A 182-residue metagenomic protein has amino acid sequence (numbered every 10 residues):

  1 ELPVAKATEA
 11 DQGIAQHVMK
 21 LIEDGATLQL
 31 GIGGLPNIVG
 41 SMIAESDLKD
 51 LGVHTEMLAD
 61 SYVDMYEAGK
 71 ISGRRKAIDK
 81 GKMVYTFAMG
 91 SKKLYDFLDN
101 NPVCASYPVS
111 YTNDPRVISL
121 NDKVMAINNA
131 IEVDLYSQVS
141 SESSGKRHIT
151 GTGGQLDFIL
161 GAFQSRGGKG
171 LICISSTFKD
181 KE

Functional and structural regions predicted by a protein language model:
E1-E182: Conserved phosphate- and dinucleotide-binding cores of soluble alpha/beta proteins, encompassing both enzyme active
